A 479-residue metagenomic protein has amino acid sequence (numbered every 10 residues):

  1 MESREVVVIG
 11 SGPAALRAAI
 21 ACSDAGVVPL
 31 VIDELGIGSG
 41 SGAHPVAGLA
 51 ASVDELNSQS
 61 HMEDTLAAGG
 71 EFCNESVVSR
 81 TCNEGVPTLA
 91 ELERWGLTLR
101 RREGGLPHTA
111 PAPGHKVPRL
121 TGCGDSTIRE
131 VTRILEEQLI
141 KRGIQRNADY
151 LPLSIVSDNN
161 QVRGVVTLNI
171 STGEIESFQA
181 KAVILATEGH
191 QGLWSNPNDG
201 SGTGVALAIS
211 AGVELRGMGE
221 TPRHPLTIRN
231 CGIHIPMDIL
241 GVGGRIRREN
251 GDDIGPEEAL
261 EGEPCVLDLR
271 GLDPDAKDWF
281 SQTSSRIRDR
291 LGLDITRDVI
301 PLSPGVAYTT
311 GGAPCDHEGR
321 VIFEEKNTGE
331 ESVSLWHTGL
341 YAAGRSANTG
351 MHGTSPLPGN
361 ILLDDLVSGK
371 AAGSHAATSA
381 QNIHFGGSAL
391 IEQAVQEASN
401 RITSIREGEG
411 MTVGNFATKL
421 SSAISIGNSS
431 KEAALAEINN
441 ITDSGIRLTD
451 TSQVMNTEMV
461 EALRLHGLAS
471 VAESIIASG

Functional and structural regions predicted by a protein language model:
E2-R4, G173-A182, W336-H337: Core beta-strand elements of the Rossmann-like FAD/NAD(P) dinucleotide-binding domain in flavoenzyme oxidoreductases
V6-V31: N-terminal Rossmann-like FAD-binding beta1-loop-alpha1 element of flavoenzymes
D24-P45: Glycine-rich FAD pyrophosphate-binding loop
A50-T81: Glycine-rich active-site loop/strand segments that organize a redox cofactor
V86, E93-L153, G219-P356, I426 (+1 more regions): Mobile, glycine/GP-rich and aromatic-enriched active-site lid/loop segments adjacent to catalytic centers
V156-S177, V183: Conserved beta-strand-loop-beta-strand element in the redox core of flavoprotein oxidoreductases
A182-I233, P358-H375: Glycine-rich loop(s) and the adjacent beta-strand/alpha-helix scaffold that form part
S379-V454: Long, amphipathic alpha-helical stalk/connector segments used for oligomerization, subunit docking, or mechanical
